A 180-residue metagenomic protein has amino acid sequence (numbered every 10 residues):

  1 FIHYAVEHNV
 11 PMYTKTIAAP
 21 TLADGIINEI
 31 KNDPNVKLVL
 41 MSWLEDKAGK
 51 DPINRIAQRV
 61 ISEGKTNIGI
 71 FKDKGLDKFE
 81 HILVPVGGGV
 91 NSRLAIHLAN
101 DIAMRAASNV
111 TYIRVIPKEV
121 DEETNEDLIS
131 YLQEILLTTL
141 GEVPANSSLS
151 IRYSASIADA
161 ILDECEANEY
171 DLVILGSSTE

Functional and structural regions predicted by a protein language model:
F1-I2: Extracellular/periplasmic envelope-modification machinery, especially enzymes that add or remove acyl/ester groups on
A5, A103, C165: Hydrophobic pocket-lining residues that define ligand/cofactor binding sites across diverse proteins
N9-Y13, A18, D24, K31-T124 (+4 more regions): Intrinsically disordered or low-complexity boundary/linker segments at protein termini and domain junctions
I30-K31, C165: Short hydrophobic patches on amphipathic alpha-helices that form coiled-coil/helix-mediated interaction surfaces
N125-E142: Acidic, Ser/Thr-rich peripheral helices and adjacent loops at domain boundaries
L132-L137, S154-A167: A short, acidic, amphipathic alpha-helical segment used as a generic capping/interface helix at domain edges
L149-Y153: Active-site donor-binding acidic/aromatic loop of nucleotide-activated sugar and phosphosugar transferases involved
